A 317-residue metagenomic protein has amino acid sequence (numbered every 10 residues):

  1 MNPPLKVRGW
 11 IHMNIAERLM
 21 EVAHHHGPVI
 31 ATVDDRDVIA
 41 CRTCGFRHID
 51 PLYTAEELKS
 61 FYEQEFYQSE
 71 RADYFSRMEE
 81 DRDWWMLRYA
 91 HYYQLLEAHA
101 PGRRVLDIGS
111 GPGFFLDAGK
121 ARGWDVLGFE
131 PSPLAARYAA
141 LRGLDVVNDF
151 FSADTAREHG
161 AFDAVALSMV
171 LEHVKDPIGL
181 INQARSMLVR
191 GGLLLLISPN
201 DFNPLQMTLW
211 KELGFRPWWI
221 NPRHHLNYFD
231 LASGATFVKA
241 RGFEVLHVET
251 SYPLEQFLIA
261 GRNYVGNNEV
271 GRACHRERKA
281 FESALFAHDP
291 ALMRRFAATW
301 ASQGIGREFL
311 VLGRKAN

Functional and structural regions predicted by a protein language model:
N2-S168, P177-Q183, T250-S251, G271-L285 (+4 more regions): Conserved N-terminal segment of class I S-adenosyl-L-methionine
V126, L194-L196: Hydrophobic/aromatic residues located in beta-strands of well-ordered beta-sheets within soluble catalytic
S168-K175, I197: Short catalytic micro-motifs in class I SAM-dependent methyltransferases
L188-L194: Short glycine-dipeptide loop
G191, F202-P204, Y252-L254: Feature marks short, surface-exposed loop/turn motifs that line or immediately flank catalytic pockets and channel
I197-N227, A232-F237, R262-N263: Short, glycine-/aromatic-enriched active-site segment of Class I SAM-dependent methyltransferases
F243-R276: Conserved catalytic loop of SAM-dependent methyltransferase domains
